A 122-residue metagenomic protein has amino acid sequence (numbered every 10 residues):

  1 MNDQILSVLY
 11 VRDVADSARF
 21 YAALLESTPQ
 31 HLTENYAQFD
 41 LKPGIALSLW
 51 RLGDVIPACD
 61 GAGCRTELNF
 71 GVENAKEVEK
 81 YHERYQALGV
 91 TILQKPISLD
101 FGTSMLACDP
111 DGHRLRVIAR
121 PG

Functional and structural regions predicted by a protein language model:
M1-I5, S27-E73, E79-C108, A119-G122: Vicinal oxygen chelate
V8, A15, E79: Conserved catalytic core of two-component sensor histidine kinases
L9-R12, E73: Residue-level signal for the nucleotide or nucleotide-sugar donor/cofactor binding architecture
V11-V14, D100: Conserved beta-strand-loop-alpha-helix junction that forms the acyl-donor binding cleft
D13, D109-D111: Acidic active-site catalytic centers that drive phospho-/nucleotidyl reactions and related ester hydrolyses
S17-A22, Y85, G112: Conserved active-site tyrosine of GNAT-family acetyltransferases
